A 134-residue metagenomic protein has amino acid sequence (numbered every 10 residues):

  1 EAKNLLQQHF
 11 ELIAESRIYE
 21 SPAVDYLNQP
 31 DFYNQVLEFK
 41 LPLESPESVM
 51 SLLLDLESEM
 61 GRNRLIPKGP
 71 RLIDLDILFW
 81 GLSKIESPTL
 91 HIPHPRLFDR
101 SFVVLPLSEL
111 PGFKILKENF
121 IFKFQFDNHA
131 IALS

Functional and structural regions predicted by a protein language model:
E1-S45: Short, surface-exposed acidic-centric catalytic microdomains
V24-F32, E47-M50, L54-S134: Flexible, gly/pro- and Lys/Arg-enriched active-site loops
